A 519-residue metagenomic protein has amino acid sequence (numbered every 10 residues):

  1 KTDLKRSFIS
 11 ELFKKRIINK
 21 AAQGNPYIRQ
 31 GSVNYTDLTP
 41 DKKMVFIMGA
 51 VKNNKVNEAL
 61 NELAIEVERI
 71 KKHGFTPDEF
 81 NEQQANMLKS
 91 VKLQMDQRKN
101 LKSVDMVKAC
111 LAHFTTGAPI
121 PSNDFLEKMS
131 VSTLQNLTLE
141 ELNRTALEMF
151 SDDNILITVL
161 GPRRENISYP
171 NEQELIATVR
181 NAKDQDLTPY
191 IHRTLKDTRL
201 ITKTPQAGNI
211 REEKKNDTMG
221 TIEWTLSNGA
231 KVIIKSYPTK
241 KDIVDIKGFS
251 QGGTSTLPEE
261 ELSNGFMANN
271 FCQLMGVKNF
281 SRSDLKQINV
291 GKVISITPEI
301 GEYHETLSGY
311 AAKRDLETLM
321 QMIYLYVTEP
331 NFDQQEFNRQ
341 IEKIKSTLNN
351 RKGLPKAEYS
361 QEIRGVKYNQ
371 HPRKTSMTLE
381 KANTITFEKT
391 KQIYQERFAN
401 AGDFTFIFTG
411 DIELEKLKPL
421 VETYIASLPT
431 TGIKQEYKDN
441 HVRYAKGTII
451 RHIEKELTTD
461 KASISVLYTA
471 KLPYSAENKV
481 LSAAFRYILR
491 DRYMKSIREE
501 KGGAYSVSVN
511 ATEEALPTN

Functional and structural regions predicted by a protein language model:
K1, F13, I17-N136, N154-P162 (+7 more regions): M16 family metallopeptidases and their MPP-like homologs
K1-D3, K14-I18, N81-A85, K92 (+7 more regions): Proteolytic maturation boundary segments
D333-R339, T431-Q435: Conserved short beta-strand edge segments in small beta-sheet-based binding/regulatory domains
R397-A399: Conserved alpha/beta enzyme-core scaffolds, especially Rossmann-like or related mixed alpha/beta domains that build
